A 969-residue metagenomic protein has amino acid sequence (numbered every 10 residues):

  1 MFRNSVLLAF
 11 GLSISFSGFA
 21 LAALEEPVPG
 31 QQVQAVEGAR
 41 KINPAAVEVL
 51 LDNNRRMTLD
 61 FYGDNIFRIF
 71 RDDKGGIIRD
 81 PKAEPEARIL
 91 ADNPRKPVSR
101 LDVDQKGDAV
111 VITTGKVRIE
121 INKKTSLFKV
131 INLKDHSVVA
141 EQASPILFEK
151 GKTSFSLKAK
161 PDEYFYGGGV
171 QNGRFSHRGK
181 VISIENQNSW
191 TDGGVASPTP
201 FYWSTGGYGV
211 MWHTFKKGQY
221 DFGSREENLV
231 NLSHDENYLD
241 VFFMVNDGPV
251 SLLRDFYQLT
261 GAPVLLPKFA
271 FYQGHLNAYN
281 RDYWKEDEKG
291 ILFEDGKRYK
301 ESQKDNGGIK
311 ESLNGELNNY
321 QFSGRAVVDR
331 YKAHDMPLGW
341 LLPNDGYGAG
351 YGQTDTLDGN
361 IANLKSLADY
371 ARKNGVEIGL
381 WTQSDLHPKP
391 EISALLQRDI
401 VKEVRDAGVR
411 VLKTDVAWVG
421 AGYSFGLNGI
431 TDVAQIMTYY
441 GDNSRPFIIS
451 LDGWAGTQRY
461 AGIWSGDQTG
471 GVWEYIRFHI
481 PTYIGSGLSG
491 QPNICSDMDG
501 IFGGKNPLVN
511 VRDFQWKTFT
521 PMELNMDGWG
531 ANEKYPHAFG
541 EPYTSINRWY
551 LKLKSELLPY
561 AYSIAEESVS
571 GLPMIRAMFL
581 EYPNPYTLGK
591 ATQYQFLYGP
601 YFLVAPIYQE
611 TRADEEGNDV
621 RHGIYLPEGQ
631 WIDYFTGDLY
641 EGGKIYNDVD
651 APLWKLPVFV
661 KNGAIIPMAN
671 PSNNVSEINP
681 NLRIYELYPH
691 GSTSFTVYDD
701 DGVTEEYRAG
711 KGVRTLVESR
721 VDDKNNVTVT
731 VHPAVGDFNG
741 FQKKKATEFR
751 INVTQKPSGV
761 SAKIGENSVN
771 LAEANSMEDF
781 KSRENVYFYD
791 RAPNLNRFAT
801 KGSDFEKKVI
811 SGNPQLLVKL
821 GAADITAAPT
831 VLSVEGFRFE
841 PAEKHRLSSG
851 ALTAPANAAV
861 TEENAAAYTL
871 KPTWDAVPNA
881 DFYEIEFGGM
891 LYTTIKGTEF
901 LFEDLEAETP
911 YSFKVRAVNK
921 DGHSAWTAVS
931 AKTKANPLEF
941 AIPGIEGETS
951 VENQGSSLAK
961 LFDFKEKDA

Functional and structural regions predicted by a protein language model:
L21-K268, G307-K310, N314, Q321-S323 (+8 more regions): N-terminal accessory segment at the very beginning of proteins
L24-P29, H136-L656, K661: Catalytic-domain carbohydrate-binding cleft regions of carbohydrate-active enzymes
A561, L891-G897: Short beta-strand segments within Ig-like beta-sandwich modules, predominantly Fibronectin type-III
S676-F695, P937-F964: Predominantly extracellular/luminal regions of secreted and cell-surface proteins, especially disulfide-bonded
R846-P878, A907, A925-L938: Pro/Thr/Ser/Gly-rich low-complexity, intrinsically disordered linker/stalk tracts
Y883-I885: Short beta-strand elements bearing conserved aromatic residues within extracellular beta-rich modules
F900-E903: Hydrophobic core positions of the immunoglobulin-like beta-sandwich fold
L905-D921: Beta-strand-rich modules
